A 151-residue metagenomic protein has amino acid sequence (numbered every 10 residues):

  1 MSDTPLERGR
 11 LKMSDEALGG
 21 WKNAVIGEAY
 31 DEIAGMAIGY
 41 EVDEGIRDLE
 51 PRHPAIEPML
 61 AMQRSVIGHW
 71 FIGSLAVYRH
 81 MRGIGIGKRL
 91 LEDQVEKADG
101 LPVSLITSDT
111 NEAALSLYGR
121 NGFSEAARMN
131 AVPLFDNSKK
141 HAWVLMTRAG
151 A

Functional and structural regions predicted by a protein language model:
S2-A24, E28-Y30, A34, I38: Active-site rim helix/loop that mediates acceptor-substrate recognition in acyltransferases
V25, G35-A37, W70, L75 (+1 more regions): Conserved GNAT-family N-acetyltransferase fold
A37-E41, I106: Short beta->alpha transition motifs characteristic of CBS
Y40-S74, L134: Conserved acyl-donor/pantetheine-binding loop and adjacent beta-alpha core of acyl/acetyltransferases and related
G68-W70, L91, K97-T110: Conserved GNAT acetyl-CoA-binding A-motif
I72-R82, S108: A short, internal acetyl-CoA/4′-phosphopantetheine-binding micro-motif in the GNAT/acyltransferase core
V77, G83-E96, S116-R120: Conserved acetyl-CoA-binding loop-helix of GNAT-fold acetyltransferases
S104, S108-E112, G119-N121, R128-A151: C-terminal "cap" of GNAT-fold acetyltransferases
